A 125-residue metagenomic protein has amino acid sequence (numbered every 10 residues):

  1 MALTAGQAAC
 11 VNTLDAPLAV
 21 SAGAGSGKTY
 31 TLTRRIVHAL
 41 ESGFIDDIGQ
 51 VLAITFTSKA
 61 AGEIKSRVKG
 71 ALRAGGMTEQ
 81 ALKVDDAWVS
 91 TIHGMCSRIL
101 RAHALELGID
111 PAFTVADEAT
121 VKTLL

Functional and structural regions predicted by a protein language model:
M1-D110, V115, A119: P-loop NTPase Walker
